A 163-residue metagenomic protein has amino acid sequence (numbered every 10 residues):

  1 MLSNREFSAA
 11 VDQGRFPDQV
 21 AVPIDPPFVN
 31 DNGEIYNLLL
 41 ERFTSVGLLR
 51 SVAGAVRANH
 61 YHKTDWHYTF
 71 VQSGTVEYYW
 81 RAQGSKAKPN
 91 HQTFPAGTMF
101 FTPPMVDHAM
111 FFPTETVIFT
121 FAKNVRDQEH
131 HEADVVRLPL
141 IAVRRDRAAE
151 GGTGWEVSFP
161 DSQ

Functional and structural regions predicted by a protein language model:
M1-S45, A58, Q92, G151-Q163: A short, N-terminal "cap"/entry segment at the start of jelly-roll beta-barrel domains of the cupin/DSBH fold
N4-R5, G84, A109-Q163: Double-stranded beta-helix
I35, A58-N59, Y78-Y79, T102 (+2 more regions): Short beta-strand His + acidic residue motifs that chelate non-heme Fe in jelly-roll/DSBH and cupin folds
G47-T64, F94: Conserved short histidine dyad/triad with adjacent acidic residue
H60, W66-V71, Q92, F100 (+1 more regions): His/acidic/aromatic-lined binding-pocket segments of jelly-roll/cupin-type domains and related regulatory beta-sandwich
T64-Q83: Glycine- and acidic-residue-biased ligand/ion/polar-headgroup-sensing regions
D65-W66, G97, E115-T116: Short, surface-exposed beta-edge/turn micro-motifs
A82-P104: Short acidic-glycine-tyrosine-enriched beta hairpin
